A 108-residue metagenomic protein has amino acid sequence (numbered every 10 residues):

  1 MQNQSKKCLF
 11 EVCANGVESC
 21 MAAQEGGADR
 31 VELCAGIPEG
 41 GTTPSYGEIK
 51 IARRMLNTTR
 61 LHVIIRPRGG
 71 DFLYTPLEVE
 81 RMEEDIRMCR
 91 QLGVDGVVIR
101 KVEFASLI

Functional and structural regions predicted by a protein language model:
M1-C13, R54: N-terminal amphipathic alpha-helix/helix-capping segment at the start of soluble metabolic enzymes
Q2-S5, A28-G36: Short, charged, low-hydrophobicity "junction" segments
C8-A14, V31-L33, L61-I65, V97-I99: Hydrophobic faces of well-ordered beta-strands that scaffold small-molecule active sites in alpha/beta enzyme cores
V17-M21, E25, I37-R60, P76-E80 (+1 more regions): Active-site-adjacent beta->alpha loops and helix N-cap segments on the catalytic face of soluble alpha/beta enzymes
G69-Y74: A short acidic, helix-capping loop that chelates divalent metal ions and anchors anionic groups
C89: Residue-level signal for inorganic ion chemistry
